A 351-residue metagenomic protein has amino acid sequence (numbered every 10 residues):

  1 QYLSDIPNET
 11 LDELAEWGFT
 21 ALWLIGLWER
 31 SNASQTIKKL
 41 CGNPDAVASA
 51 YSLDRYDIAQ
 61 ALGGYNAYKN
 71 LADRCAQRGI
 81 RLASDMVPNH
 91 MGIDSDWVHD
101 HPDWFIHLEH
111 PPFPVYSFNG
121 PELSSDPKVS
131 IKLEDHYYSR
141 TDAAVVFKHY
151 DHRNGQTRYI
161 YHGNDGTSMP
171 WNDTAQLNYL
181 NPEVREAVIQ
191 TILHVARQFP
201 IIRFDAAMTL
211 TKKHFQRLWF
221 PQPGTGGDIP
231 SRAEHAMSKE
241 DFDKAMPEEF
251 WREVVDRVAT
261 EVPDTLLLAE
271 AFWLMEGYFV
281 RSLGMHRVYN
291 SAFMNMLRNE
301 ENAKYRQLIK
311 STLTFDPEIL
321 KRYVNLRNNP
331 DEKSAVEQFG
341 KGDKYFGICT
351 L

Functional and structural regions predicted by a protein language model:
Q1, I58-A72, Q77-R78, G92-L351: Alpha-amylase-like alpha-glycosidases and glucanotransferases acting on alpha-linked glucans and related
I6-L40, H194-A206: Catalytic domains of carbohydrate-active enzymes, especially glycoside hydrolases
F19, L53, R81-A83, T174 (+1 more regions): Extracellular structured ligand-interaction cores
L22-L24, Y56, P330: Structural signal for hydrophobic
E29-L82: Aromatic-lined substrate-binding rim segments of carbohydrate-active enzymes
R30-N32, H90, M275: Surface-exposed, flexible loop/turn segments at secondary-structure boundaries
M86-V87, A207: Conserved Walker B
